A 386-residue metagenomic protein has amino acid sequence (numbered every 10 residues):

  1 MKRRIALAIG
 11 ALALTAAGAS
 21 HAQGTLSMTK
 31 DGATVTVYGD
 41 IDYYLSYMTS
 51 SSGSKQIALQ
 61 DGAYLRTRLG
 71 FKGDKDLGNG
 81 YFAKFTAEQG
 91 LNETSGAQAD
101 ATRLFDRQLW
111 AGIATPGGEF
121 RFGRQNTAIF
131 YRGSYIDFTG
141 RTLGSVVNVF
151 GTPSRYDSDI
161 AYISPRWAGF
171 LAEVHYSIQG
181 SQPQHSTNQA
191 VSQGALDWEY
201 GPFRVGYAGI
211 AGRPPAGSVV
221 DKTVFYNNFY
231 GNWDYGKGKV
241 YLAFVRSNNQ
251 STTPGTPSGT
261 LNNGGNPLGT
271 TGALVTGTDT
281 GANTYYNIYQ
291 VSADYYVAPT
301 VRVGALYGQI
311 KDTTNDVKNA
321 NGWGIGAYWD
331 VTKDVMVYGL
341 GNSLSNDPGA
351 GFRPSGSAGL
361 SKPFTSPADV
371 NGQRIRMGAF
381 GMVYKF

Functional and structural regions predicted by a protein language model:
A17-A19: N-terminal signal peptide c-region/cleavage motif recognized by signal peptidases
G24-M48, Q56-S181, N188-A190, G194-V205 (+1 more regions): Outer membrane beta-barrel
M48-S52, T94-A97, Y131-S134, S181-S186 (+4 more regions): Outer-membrane beta-barrel proteins
S54-I57, A97, V146-N148, Q179-Q182 (+4 more regions): Extracellular loop and loop/strand-boundary signature of outer-membrane beta-barrel proteins
D61-Y64, A101-R103, T152-S154, S186-N188 (+4 more regions): Short sequence motifs at beta-strands and strand-loop junctions characteristic of Gram-negative outer-membrane
A101-R103, T139-T142, P257-P267, A320-W323 (+1 more regions): Flexible, surface-exposed loop regions and adjacent strand-edge segments of Gram-negative outer-membrane beta-barrel
Q193-G324, W329, G341-N342: Detector for outer-membrane/organellar transmembrane beta-barrel domains, recognizing the amphipathic beta-strand
V331, V370-F386: Outer-membrane beta-barrel "beta-signal"
